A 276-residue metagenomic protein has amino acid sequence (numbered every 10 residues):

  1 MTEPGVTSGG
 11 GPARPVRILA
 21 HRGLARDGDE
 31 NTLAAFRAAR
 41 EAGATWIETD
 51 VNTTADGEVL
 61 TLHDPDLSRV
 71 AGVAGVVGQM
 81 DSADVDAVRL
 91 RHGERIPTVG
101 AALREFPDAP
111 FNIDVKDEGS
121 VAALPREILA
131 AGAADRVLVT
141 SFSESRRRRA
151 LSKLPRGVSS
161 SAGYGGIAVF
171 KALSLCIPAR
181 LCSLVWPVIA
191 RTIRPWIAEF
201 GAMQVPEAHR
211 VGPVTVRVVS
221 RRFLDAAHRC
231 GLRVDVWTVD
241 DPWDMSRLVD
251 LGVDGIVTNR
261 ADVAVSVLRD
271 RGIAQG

Functional and structural regions predicted by a protein language model:
M1-G276: Phosphate-group recognition and catalysis centered on beta-loop-alpha active-site segments
